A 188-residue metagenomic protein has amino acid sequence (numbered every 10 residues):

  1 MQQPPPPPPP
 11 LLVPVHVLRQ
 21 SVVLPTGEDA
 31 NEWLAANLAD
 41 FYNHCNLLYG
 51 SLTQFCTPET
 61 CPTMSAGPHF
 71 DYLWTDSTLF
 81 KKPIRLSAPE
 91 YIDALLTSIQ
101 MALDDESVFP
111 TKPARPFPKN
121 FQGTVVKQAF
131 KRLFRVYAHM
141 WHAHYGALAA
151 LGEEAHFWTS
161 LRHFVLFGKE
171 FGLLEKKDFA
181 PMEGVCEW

Functional and structural regions predicted by a protein language model:
M1-F117, G168-F171, K176-F179: Extended alpha-helical interaction segments
T57, M64, A114, L148 (+4 more regions): A sequence-level detector of short, solvent-exposed, charge-rich linear segments
P118-F164: Conserved, folded interaction/cargo-binding domains in eukaryotic regulatory proteins
E154-W188: Eukaryote-biased recognition of C-terminal alpha-helical segments
